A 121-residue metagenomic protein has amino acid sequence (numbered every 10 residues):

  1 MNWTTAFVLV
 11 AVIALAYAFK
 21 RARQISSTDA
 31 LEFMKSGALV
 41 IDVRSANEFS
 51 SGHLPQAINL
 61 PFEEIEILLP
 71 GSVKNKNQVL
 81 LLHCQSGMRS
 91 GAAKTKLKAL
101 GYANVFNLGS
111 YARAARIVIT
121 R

Functional and structural regions predicted by a protein language model:
M1-D29, F33-S36, A46-V79, M88-R121: Rhodanese-like catalytic fold shared by cysteine-dependent sulfurtransferases and DSP/PTP-type phosphatases
I41-D42: Structural scaffold elements adjacent to functional motifs in cytosolic proteins
L82-H83: Short, surface-exposed ligand- or partner-binding patches at beta-edge/loop junctions that are enriched in aromatics
